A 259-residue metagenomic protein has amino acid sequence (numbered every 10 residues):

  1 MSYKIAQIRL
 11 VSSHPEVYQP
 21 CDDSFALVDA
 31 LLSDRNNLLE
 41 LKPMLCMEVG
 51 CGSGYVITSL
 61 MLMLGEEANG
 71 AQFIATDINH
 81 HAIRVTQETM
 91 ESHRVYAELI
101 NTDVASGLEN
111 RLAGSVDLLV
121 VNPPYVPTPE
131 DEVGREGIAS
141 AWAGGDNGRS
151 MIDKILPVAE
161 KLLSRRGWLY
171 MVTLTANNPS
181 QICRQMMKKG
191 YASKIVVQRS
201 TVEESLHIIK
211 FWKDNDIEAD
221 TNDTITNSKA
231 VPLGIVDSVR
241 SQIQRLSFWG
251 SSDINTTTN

Functional and structural regions predicted by a protein language model:
M1-N259: Auxiliary N-terminal substrate/complex-recognition segments of SAM-dependent methyltransferases
